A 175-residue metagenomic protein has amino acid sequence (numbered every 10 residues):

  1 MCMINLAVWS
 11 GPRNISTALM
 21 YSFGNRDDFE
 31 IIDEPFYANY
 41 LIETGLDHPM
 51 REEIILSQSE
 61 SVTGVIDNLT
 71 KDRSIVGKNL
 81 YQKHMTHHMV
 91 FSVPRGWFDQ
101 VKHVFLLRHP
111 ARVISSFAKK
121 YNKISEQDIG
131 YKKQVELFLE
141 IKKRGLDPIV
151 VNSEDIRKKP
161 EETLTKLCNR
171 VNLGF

Functional and structural regions predicted by a protein language model:
M1-I75: PAPS-dependent sulfotransferase catalytic core
R51-L107: A basic- and aromatic-enriched beta-loop-alpha substructure that forms the phosphate/nucleotide- and DNA/RNA-contacting
Q82-F175: PAPS-dependent sulfotransferase catalytic domain
